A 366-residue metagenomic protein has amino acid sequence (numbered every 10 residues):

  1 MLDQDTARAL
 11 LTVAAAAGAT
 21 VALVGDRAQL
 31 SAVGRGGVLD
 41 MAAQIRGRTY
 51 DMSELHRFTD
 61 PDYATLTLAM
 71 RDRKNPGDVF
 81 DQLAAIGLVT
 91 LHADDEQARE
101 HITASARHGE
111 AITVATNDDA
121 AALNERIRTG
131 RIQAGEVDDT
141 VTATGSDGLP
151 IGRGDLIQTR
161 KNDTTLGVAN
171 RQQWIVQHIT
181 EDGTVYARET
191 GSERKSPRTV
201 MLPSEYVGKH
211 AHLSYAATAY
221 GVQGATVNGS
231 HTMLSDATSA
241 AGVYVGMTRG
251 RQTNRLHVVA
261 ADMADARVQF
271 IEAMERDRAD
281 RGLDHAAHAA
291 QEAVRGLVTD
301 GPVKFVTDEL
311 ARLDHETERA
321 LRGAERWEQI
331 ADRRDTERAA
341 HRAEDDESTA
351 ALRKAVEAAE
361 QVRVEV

Functional and structural regions predicted by a protein language model:
M1-V366: Conserved ATP-binding/catalytic motifs of P-loop helicase motor domains
